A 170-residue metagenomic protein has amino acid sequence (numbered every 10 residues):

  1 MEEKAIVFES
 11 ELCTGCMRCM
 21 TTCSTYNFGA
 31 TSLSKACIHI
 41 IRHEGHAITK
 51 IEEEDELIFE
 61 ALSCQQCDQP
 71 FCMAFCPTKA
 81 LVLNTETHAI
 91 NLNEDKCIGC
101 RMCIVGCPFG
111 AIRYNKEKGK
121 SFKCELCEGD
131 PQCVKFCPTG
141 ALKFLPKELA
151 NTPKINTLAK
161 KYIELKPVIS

Functional and structural regions predicted by a protein language model:
M1-E11, T22-H46: N-terminal cysteine/histidine-rich coordination modules
K4-I6, E60, H88, K120: Short amphipathic alpha-helical segments
S10, T78, E94: Aromatic-flanked redox-active Cys/Sec active sites in thiol-based oxidoreductases, especially the WC-centered
C13-C16: N-terminal topogenic module of multi-pass integral membrane proteins
C19, T25-F28, G129, P138-G140: Detector for the c-type heme attachment site
K35-F75, E94-S170: Flanking helices and flexible, charged tails adjoining ferredoxin-like Fe-S electron-transfer domains in multi-subunit
V82-E86, I90, G110: Mid-length scaffold segments of soluble, non-membrane domains
